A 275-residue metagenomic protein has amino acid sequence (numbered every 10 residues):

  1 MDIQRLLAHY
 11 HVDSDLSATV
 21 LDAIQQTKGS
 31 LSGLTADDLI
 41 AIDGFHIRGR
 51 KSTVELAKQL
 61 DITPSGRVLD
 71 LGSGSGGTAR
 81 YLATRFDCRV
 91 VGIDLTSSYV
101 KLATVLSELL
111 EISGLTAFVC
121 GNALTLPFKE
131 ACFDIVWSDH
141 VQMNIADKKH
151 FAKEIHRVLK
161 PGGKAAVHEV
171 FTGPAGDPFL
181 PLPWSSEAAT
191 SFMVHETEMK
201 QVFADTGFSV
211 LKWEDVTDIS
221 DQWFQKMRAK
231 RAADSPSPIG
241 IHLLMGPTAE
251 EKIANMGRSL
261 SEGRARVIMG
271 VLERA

Functional and structural regions predicted by a protein language model:
M1-Q25: N-terminal auxiliary segments of SAM/dcSAM-dependent transferases
G29, H46-P64: Conserved alpha-helix/loop element of class I SAM-dependent methyltransferases that forms part of the SAM/SAH-binding
R67-L71, S75-T125: Class I SAM-dependent methyltransferase SAM/SAH-binding core
L124-I135: A short acidic, Gly/Pro-enriched loop at the edge of an enzyme's catalytic core that lines a small-molecule cofactor
K149-K164: A short glycine-rich, Lys/Arg-flanked "PGG" loop and its adjoining helix->strand segment in the class I
V170-T190: Short, glycine-/aromatic-enriched active-site segment of Class I SAM-dependent methyltransferases
S191-G207: Short alpha-helix
K212-A275: Conserved Class I S-adenosyl-L-methionine
